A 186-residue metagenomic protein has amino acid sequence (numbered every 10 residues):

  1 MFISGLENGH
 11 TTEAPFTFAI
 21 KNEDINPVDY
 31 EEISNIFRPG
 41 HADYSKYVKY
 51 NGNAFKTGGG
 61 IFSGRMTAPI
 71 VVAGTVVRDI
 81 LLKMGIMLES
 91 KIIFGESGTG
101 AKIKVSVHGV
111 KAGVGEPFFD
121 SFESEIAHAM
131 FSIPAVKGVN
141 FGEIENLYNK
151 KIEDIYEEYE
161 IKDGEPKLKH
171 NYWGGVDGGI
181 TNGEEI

Functional and structural regions predicted by a protein language model:
M1-I186: Generic N-terminal targeting/processing segments that precede catalytic cores or assembly contacts
